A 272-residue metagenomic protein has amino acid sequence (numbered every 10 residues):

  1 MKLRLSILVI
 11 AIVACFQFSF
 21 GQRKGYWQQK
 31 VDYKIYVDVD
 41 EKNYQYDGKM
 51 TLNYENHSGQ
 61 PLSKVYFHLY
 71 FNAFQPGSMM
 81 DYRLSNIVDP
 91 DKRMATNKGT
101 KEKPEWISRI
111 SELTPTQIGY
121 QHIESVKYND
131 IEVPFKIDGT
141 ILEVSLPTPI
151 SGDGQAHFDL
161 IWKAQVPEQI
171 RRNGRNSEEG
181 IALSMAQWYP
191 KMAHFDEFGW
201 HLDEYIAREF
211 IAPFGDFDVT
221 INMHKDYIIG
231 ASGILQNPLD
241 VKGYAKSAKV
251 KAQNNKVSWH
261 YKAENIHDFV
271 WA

Functional and structural regions predicted by a protein language model:
M1-K24: Bacterial Sec-dependent N-terminal signal peptides
F18-D47: N-terminal, polar/Ser/Thr-rich
K24, I35-V37, L52, I131-P134 (+3 more regions): Beta-strand-rich interaction surfaces with strong enrichment in secreted/lumenal proteins
Q45-A73, S78, E102-I107, S111: Ligand-binding face of N-terminal immunoglobulin V-set domains in extracellular IgSF glycoproteins
M50-L52, N56, L69-F71, G154-E168 (+2 more regions): Short, hydrophobic/aromatic-enriched beta-strand segments in well-ordered soluble domains
E55, P61, D91-A95, K101-G180 (+1 more regions): A surface-exposed beta-strand-loop module
M79-D91, A164-F217: Glycine/proline-rich low-complexity spacer/linker segments in large multi-domain proteins
H194-G199, A207-A272: Hydrophobic helix-coil surface modules that form long, contiguous segments used for peptide/substrate interaction
